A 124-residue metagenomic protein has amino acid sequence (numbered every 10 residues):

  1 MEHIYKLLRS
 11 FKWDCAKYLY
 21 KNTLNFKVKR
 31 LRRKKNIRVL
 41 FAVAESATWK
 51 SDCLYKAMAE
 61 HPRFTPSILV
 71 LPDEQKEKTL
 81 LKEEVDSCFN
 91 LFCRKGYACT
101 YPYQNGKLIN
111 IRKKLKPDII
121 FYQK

Functional and structural regions predicted by a protein language model:
M1-N36: Membrane-proximal basic amphipathic "stem/tether" segments
L40-K124: Active-site and donor-binding regions of nucleotide-sugar-utilizing enzymes
